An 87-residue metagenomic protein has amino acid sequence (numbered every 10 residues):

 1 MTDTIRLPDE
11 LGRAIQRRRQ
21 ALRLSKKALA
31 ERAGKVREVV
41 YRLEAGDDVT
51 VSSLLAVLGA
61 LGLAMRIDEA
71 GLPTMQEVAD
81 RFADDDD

Functional and structural regions predicted by a protein language model:
M1-A21: A short, Lys/Arg-rich alpha-helix, primarily the initiator
A14, S25, T50-S53: Residues that mark the N-terminal boundary/hinge immediately upstream of a DNA-recognition element
R23-Y41: Short alpha-helical DNA-recognition segment
V36, D47, L61: The DNA-recognition helices of helix-turn-helix-type DNA-binding domains
S52-D68: DNA major-groove recognition helix of helix-turn-helix/homeodomain DNA-binding modules
D68-D87: Short, charged recognition helix plus adjacent turn of helix-turn-helix-like nucleic-acid-binding domains
